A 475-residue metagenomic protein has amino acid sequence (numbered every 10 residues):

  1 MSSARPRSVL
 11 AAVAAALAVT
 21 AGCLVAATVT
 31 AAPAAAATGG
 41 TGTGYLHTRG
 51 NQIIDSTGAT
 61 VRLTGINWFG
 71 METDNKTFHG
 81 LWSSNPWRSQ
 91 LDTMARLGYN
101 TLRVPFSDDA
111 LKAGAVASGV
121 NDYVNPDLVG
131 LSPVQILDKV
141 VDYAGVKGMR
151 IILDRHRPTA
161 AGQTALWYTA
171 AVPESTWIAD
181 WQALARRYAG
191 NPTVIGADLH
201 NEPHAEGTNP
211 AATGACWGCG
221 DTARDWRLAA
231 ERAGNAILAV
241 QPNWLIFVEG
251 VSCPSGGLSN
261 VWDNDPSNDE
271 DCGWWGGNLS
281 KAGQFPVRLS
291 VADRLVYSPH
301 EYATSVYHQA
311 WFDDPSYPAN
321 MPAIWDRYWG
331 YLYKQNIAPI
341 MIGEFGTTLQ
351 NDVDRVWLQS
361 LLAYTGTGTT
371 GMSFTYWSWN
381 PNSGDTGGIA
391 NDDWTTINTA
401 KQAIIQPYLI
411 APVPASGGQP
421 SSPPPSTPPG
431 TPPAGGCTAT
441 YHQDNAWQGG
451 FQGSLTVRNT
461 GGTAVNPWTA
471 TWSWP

Functional and structural regions predicted by a protein language model:
M1-A36: Secretory targeting and sorting signals
A31-T101, S118-V120, P428: N-terminal carbohydrate-binding accessory modules
L46-H47, W82-F106, A110-L199, D225-L238: An active-site-proximal structural segment forming one wall of the substrate-binding cleft that immediately precedes
I66-P86, A115-L128, V306-M321, W394: Acidic/histidine-rich helix-loop elements that form or flank divalent-metal/phosphate-binding sites at the catalytic
S83, T169, I178-G196, H200-T370: Extracellular glycoside hydrolase catalytic/binding regions
D352-P433: Aromatic-rich peripheral "rim/lid" segments of glycoside hydrolase catalytic domains that contact and position glycan
W447-S454, N466: Short, solvent-exposed loop/turn segments enriched in Ser/Thr/Gly
V457-G461: Asparagine-centered strand-capping/turn motif at beta-strand->loop junctions
